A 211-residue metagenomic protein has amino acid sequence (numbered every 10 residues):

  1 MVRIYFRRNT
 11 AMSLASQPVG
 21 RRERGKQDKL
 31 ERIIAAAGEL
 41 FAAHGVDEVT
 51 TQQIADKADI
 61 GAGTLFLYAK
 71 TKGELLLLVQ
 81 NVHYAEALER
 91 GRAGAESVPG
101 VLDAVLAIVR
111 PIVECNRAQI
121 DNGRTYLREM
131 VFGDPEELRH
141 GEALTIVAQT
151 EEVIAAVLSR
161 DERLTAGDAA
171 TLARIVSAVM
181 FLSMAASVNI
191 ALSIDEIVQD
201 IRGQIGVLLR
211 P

Functional and structural regions predicted by a protein language model:
M1-H44, E48-K57, E74-L77: Basic, helix-initiating cap at the start of DNA-binding domains
Q27-A35, D47-E48, D59, Y68-R92 (+2 more regions): An amphipathic alpha-helix adjacent to DNA-recognition modules
F41, T50-T51, G61-A62, K72 (+3 more regions): Amphipathic alpha-helical segments enriched in hydrophobic/aromatic and basic residues that form the DNA-contacting
L78, R92-D121, L172-A173: Hydrophobic alpha-helical connector segments
V82-L88, A118, P135-R163, A170-R174 (+1 more regions): Amphipathic alpha-helical packing segments from all-alpha helical-bundle domains
E114-A118, A156, R160, A173-D195 (+1 more regions): Amphipathic C-terminal alpha-helical segment
N116-E137, A185-V188: Amphipathic alpha-helical segments used for helix-helix packing
